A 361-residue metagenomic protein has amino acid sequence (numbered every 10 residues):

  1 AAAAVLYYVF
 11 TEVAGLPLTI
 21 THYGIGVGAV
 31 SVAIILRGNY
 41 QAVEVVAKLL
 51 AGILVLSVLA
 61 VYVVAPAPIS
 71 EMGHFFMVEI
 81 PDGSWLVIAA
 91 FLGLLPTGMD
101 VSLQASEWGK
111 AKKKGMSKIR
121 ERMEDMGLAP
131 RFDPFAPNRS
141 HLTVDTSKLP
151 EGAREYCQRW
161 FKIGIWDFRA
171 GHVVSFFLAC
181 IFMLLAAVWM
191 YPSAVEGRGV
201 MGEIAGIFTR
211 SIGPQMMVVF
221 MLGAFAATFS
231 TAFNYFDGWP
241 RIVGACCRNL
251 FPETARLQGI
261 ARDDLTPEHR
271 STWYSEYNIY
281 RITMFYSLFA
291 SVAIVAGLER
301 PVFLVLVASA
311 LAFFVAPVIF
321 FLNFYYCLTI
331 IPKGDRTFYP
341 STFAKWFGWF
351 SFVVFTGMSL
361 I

Functional and structural regions predicted by a protein language model:
A1, G24-V27, P81-L92, F176-A186 (+2 more regions): Select transmembrane alpha-helical segments in multipass membrane proteins
A1-G15, G24, A29, T228-R248 (+1 more regions): Hydrophobic transmembrane alpha-helices that form the core helical bundles of multi-pass secondary transporters
E12-L36, L50-V64, S275-V292, P317-F321: Transmembrane alpha-helical segments of multi-pass small-molecule transport proteins
L16-G26, Q215, R248-A296, G348: Loop-to-transmembrane helix boundary motifs in multi-pass membrane proteins
V46-L49, G259-M284, L306-S359: C-terminal membrane-solvent junction of multi-pass transporters and transport-like membrane proteins
G52-I80, I88-S106, F320-G334, S359-I361: Hydrophobic alpha-helical segments and their helix-loop junctions in multi-pass secondary transporters
G109-K110, M116, P134-E155, V173-E203: Extracellular/periplasmic helix-exit of transmembrane alpha-helices
L149-D167, D264-W273: Cytosolic juxtamembrane amphipathic/interface segments immediately preceding and feeding into a transmembrane helix
